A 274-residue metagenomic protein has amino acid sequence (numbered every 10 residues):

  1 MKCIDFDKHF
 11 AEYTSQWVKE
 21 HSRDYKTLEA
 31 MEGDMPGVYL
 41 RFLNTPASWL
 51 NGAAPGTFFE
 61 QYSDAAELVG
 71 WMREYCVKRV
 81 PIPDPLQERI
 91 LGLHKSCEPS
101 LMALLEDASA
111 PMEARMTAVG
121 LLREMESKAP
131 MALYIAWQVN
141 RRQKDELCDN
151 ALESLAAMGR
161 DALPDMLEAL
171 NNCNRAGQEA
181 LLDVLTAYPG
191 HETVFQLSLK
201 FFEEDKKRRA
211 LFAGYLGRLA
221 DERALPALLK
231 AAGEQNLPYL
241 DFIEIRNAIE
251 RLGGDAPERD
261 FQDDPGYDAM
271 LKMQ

Functional and structural regions predicted by a protein language model:
K2-K78, W137-D145: Long, contiguous interaction/recruitment modules in multidomain scaffold/adaptor proteins
F58-Q61, S154, V184, S198-L199: TPR-adjacent "capping" and linker segments in tetratricopeptide-repeat scaffold/adaptor proteins
A65-R73, K95-E106, S127-N140, R160-N171 (+3 more regions): Amphipathic alpha-helical scaffolding segments comprising HEAT/armadillo-like alpha-solenoid repeats
E74-V77, P81-L93, A103, E113-S127 (+5 more regions): Structural detector for internal amphipathic alpha-helices that build alpha-solenoid repeat scaffolds
L229-Q274: Eukaryotic acidic, Ser/Thr-rich intrinsically disordered low-complexity regions
